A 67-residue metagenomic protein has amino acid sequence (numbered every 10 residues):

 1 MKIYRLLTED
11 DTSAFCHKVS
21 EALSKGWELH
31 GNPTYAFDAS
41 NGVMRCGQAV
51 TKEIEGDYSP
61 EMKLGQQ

Functional and structural regions predicted by a protein language model:
M1-Q67: Terminus-proximal functional modules
